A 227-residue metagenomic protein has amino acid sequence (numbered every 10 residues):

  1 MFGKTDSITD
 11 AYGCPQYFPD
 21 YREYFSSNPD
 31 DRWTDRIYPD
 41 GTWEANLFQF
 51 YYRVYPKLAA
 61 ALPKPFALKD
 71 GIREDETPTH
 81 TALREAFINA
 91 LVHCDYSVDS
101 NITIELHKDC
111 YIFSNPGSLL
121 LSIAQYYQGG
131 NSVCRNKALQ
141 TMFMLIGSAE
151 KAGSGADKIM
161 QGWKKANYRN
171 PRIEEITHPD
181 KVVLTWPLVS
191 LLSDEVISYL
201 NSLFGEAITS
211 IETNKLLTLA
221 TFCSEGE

Functional and structural regions predicted by a protein language model:
M1-E227: C-terminal regulatory or interaction extensions
